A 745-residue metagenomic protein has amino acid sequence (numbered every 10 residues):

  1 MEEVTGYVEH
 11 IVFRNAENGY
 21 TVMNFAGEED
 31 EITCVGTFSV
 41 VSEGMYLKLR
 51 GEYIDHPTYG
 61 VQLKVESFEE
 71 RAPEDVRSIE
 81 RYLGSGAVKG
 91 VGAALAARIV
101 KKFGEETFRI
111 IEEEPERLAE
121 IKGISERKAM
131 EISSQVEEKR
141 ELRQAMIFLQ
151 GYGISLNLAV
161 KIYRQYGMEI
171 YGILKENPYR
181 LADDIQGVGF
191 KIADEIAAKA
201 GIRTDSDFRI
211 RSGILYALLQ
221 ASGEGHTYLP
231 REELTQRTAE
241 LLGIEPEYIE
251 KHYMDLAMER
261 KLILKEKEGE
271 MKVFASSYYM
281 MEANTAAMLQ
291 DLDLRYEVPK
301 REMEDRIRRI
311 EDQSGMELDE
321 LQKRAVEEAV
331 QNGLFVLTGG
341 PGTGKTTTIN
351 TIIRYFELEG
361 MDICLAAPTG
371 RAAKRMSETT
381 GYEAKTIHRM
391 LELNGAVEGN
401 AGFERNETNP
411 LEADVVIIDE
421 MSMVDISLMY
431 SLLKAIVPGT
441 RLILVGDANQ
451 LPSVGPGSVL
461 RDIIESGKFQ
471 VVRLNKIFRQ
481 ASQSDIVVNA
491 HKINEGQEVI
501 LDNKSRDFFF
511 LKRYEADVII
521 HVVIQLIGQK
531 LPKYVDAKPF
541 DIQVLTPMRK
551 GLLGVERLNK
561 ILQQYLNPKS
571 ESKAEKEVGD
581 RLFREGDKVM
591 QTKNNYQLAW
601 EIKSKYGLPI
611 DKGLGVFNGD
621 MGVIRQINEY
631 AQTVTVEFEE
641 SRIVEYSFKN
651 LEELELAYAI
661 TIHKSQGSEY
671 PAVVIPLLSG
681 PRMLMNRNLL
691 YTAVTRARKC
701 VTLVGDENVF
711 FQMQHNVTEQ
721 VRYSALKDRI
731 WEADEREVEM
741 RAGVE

Functional and structural regions predicted by a protein language model:
M1-E302, E745: Accessory, non-ATPase domains that flank or precede helicase/AAA+ motor cores in DNA-metabolism machines
I11, L49, Q591, I624-I627 (+1 more regions): A generic structural signal for residues embedded in beta-strands
E266-G340, T347: Pre-Walker A segment
K323-V326, Q331-K504: ASCE P-loop NTPase helicase motor core
A448-L614, A733: Conserved helicase motor core of P-loop NTPases
I610-G613, N618-E745: C-terminal accessory regions
